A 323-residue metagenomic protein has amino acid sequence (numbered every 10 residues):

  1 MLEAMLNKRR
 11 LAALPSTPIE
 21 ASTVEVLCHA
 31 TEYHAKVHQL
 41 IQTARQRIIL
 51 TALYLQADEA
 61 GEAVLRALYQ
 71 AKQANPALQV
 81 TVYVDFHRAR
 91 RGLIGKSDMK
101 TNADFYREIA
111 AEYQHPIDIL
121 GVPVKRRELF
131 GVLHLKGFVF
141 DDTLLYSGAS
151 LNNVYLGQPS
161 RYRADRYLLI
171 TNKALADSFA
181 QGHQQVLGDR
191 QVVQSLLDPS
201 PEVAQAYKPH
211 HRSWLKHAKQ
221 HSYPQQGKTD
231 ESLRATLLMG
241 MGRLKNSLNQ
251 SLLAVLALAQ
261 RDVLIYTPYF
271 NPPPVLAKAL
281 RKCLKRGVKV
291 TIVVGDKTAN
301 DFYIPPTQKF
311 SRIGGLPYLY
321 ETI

Functional and structural regions predicted by a protein language model:
N7-T43, D58-A259, Y266, T298-I323: HKD-type phospholipase D/PLD-like phosphodiesterase module
R45-L50, A259-L264, K289: Short, surface-exposed connector motifs at secondary-structure boundaries
A52, I265-F270, V294-K297: Active-site proximal loops enriched in glycine and acidic residues that flank catalytic Cys/His/Asp and coordinate
Q79-T81, D262, K285-T291: Residues at the starts of beta-strands that form the adenosine-phosphate
Y146, L264, T291-V293: Short hydrophobic alpha-helical runs that function as membrane-insertion/retention elements
Q184-Q185, A279-K282: Short, solvent-exposed amphipathic alpha-helical segments in soluble enzyme and RNA/protein-processing domains
T267-L280: C-terminal, well-structured subdomains that either form a transmembrane helix-short loop-helix hairpin in multi-pass
P274-A277, I292-V293, D301-I304: Extended hydrophobic-aromatic, low-complexity segments
